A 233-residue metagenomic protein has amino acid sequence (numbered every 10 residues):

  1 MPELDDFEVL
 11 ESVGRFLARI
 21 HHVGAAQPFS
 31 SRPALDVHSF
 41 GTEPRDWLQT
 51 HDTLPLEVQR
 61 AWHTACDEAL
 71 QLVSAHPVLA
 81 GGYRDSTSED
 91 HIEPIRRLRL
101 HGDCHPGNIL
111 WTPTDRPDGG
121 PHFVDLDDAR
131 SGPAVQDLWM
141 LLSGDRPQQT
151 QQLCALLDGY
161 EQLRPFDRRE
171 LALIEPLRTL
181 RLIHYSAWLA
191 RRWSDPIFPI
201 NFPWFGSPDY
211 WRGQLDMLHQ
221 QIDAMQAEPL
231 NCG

Functional and structural regions predicted by a protein language model:
E3-T64, D85-E89, I95-R97, N201-S207: A cross-family kinase active-site recognition segment
S12, F16, A61, A65 (+3 more regions): Charged catalytic carboxylate motif
H21-A25, R164, I222: A general structural signal marking secondary-structure boundaries and capping sites
R32, R168-R178: All-alpha amphipathic helical-bundle segments outside canonical DNA-binding/catalytic cores that form hydrophobic
H38-E43, L177-A187: Hydrophobic alpha-helical segments that form the core of small-molecule binding pockets and/or dimer interfaces
D52-L54, A187-G233: ATP/Mg2+ or Mg2+-diphosphate-binding catalytic cores that bind nucleotide phosphates or diphosphates via glycine-rich
L70-L138, L142: Active-site acidic catalytic loop and adjacent metal/ATP-binding pocket of ATP-dependent phosphoryl transfer enzymes
A134-P165, R181-I197: Active-site activation/catalytic loop segments of kinase-like enzymes and analogous catalytic loops in related
